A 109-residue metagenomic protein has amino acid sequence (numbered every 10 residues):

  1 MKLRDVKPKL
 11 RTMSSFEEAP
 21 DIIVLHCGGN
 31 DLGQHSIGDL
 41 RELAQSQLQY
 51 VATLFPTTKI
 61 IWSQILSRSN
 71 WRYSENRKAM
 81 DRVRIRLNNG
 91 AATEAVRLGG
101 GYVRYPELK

Functional and structural regions predicted by a protein language model:
M1-K7: A short beta-strand-loop structural module common to alpha/beta enzyme folds
K7-K109: Alpha-helical cap/lid subdomain in secreted, periplasmic, or secretory-pathway luminal O-acyl-processing enzymes
